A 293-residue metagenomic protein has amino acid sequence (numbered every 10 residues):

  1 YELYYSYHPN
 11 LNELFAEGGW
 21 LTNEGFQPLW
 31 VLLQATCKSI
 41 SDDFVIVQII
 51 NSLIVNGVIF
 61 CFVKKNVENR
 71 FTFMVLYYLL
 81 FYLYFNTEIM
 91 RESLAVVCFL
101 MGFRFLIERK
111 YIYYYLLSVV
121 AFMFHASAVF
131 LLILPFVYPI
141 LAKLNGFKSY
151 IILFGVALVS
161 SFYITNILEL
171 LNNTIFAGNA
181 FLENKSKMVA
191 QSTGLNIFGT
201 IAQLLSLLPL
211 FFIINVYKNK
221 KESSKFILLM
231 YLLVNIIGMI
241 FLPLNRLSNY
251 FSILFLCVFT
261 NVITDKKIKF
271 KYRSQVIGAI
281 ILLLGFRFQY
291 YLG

Functional and structural regions predicted by a protein language model:
E2-D42: Short hydrophobic/aromatic helix or loop-helix immediately within or flanking a transmembrane segment in polytopic
E2-H8, V31, L132-L247, Q289-Y290: Alpha-helical transmembrane segments and terminal signal-anchor/GPI-anchor hydrophobic tails, characterized by long
I50-N66: Transmembrane-helix motifs of polytopic, lipid-linked glycan transferases
V63-L80: Transmembrane-helix signature of polytopic, membrane-embedded enzymes that assemble or transfer cell-envelope glycans
Y82, Y113-V137, N235-M239: Membrane-interface alpha helices of multi-pass inner-membrane proteins
T87-S93: Short acidic/glycine- and proline-prone juxtamembrane loop motifs at membrane-interface regions of multi-pass membrane
F99-Y113: Membrane-interface transmembrane helices that cradle and orient dolichyl/undecaprenyl
I151-V156, K267-R287: Signature aromatic-anchored transmembrane alpha helix within multi-pass, membrane-resident enzymes that catalyze glycan
